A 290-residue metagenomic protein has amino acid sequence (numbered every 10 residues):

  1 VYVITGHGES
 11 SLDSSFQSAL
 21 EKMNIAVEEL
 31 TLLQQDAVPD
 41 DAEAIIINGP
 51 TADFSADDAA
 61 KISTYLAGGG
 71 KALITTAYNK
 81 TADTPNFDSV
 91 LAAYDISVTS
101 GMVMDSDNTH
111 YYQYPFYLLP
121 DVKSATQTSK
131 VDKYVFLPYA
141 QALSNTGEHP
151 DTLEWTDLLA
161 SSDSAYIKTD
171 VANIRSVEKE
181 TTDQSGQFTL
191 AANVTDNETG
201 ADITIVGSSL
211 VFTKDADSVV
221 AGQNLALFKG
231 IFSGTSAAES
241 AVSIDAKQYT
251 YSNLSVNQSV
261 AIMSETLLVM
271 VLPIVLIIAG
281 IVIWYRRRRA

Functional and structural regions predicted by a protein language model:
V1-S10, A26: A cross-kingdom signal targeting lumenal/periplasmic-facing segments of multi-pass membrane and secretory-pathway
I4-G6, T99, S161, D245: A structural detector for beta-sheet-dominated domains
S11-S240: Acidic, S/T/G-rich, low-cysteine, solvent-exposed domains in lumenal/extracellular/periplasmic regions of secretory
A67, V269-M270: Hydrophobic alpha-helical transmembrane segments of integral membrane proteins, especially lipid-exposed positions
V211, S243-L268: Short, aromatic-rich amphipathic segments at membrane interfaces that lie adjacent to a transmembrane helix or signal
S240-I244, L276: Intrinsically disordered or highly flexible coil/loop and linker segments, enriched in small and charged/polar residues
I274-Y285: Alpha-helical transmembrane segments
R287-A290: Short, charged juxtamembrane terminal tails flanking transmembrane helices
